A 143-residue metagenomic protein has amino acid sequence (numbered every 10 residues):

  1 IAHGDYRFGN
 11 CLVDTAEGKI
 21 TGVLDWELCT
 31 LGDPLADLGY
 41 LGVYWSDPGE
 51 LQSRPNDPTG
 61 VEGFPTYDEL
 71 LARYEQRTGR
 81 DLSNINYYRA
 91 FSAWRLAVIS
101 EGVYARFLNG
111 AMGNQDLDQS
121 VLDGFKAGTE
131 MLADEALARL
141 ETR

Functional and structural regions predicted by a protein language model:
I1-A36, Y40-G42: Active-site acidic catalytic loop and adjacent metal/ATP-binding pocket of ATP-dependent phosphoryl transfer enzymes
L12-T21, T78-S83, A136-R143: Conserved NTP-binding catalytic cores of kinases and kinase-like/nucleotidyltransferase enzymes across multiple kinase
K19, A36, W94, E130-A133: Hydrophobic alpha-helical segments
E27, T59, N86: Generic anion/oxyanion-binding catalytic loop in active/binding sites
T30-D33, T59-E62, V121: Pocket-edge positions in alpha/beta enzyme catalytic cores
A36-T78, S92-G110, R139: Active-site activation/catalytic loop segments of kinase-like enzymes and analogous catalytic loops in related
R80-S92: All-alpha amphipathic helical-bundle segments outside canonical DNA-binding/catalytic cores that form hydrophobic
G102, R106-R143: Regulatory N- and C-terminal appendages and interdomain linkers associated with kinase/kinase-like NTP transferase
